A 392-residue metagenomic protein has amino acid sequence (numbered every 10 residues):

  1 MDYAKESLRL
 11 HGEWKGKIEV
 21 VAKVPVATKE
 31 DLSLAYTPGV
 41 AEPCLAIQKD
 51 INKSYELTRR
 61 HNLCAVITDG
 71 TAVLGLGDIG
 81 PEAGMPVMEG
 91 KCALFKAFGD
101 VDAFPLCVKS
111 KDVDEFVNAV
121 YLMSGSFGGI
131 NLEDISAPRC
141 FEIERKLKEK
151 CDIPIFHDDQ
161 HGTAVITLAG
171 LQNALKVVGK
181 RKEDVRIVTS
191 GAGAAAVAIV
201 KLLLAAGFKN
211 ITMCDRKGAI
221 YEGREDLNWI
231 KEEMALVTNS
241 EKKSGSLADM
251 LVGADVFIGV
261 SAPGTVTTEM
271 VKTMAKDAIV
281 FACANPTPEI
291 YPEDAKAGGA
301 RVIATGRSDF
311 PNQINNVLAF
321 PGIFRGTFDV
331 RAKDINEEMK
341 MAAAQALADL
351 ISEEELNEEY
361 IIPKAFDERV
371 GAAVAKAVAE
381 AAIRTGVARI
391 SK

Functional and structural regions predicted by a protein language model:
M1-I155, A375, E380-A381, T385-R389: N-terminal ligand-binding/catalytic initiation module
D69-T71, I79, V108-K109, D134-A137 (+5 more regions): Short, ordered loop/turn segments at secondary-structure junctions
L74, I79-K96, H157, H161 (+1 more regions): Glycine-rich phosphate/diphosphate-binding loop of Rossmann-like nucleotide-binding domains
P105, N131-D134, I155-D158, T189 (+5 more regions): General beta-strand structural signal in soluble alpha/beta enzymes
S124, K182, M250-L251, V271-A275: A short, aliphatic-rich alpha-helical micro-motif
N131-D134, V256-F310: ADP-ribose/adenylate-binding Rossmann-like module
D158-D159, V178, A282-K392: Adenosine-phosphate binding glycine-rich loop
